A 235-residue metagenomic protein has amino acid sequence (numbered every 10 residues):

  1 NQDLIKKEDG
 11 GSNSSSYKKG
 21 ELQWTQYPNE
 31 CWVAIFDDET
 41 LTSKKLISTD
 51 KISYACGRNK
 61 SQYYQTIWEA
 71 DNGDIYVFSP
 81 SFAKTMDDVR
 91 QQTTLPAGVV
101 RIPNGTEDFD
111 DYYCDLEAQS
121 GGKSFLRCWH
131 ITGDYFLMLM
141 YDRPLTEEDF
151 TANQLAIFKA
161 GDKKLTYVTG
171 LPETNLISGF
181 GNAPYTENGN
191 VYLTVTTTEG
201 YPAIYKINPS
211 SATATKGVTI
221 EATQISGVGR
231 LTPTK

Functional and structural regions predicted by a protein language model:
N1, S14-Q26, T66-W68, G73-R90 (+3 more regions): Short beta-strand elements that form the blades of beta-propeller/WD-repeat-like and other beta-sheet-rich scaffold
N1, T196, Y201-P202, P209-S210 (+2 more regions): Acidic/polar, low-complexity intrinsically disordered N-terminal segments immediately downstream of a Sec signal
K6-T42, R90-E107, T151-D162, I204-S211: Beta-propeller blade signature
W24-A97: Loop-centered beta-sheet repeat module
N29, D71, L95, T151 (+3 more regions): Short loop/turn segments that connect beta-strands within the blades of beta-propeller domains, predominantly WD40
T42-I52, P103-Q119, K164-E173, T215-A222: Beta-propeller fold detector
Y54-I67, A118-I131, N175-Y185, I220-T234: Repeated scaffold domains used in trafficking and secretory/extracellular systems, primarily beta-propellers
D110-G200: Intrinsically disordered, low-complexity segments enriched in Gly and acidic/Ser/Thr residues that form flexible
